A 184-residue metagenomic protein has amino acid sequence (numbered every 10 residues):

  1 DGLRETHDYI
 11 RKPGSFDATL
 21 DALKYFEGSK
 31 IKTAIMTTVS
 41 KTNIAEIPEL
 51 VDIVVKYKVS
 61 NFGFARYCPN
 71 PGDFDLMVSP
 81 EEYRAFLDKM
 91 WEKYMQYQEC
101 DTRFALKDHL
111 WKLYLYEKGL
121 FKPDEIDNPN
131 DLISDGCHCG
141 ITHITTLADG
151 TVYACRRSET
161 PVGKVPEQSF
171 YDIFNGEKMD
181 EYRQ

Functional and structural regions predicted by a protein language model:
D1-D149, Y153-P161: Radical SAM enzyme [4Fe-4S]-AdoMet core and its adjacent flexible, acidic and glycine-rich loops/tails across
D131-S134, T151, S158-Q184: Membrane-interface junctions of multi-pass transporters
